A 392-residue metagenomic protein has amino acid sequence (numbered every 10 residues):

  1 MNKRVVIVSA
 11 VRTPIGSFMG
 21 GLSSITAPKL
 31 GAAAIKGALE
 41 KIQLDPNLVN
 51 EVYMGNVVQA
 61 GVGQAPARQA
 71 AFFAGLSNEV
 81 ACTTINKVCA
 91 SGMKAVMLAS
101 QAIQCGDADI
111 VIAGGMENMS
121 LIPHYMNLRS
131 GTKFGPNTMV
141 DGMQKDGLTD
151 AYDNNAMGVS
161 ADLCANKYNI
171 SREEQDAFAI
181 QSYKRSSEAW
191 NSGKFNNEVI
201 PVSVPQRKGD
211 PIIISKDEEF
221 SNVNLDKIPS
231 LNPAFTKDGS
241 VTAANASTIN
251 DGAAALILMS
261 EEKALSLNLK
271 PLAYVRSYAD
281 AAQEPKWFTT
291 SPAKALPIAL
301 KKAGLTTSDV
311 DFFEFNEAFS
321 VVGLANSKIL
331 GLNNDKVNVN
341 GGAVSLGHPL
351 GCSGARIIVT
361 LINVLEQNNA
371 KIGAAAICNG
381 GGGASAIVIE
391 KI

Functional and structural regions predicted by a protein language model:
M1-T26, V223-T289, K294, K301 (+3 more regions): Condensing-enzyme catalytic core mediating Claisen C-C bond formation in acyl metabolism
M1-V62, P66-A74, N78-A81, L163-R172 (+5 more regions): Conserved active-site "lid/cap" helical segment
R12-T13, S24-A33, K41, E174-E261 (+2 more regions): N-terminal extracellular/periplasmic Venus flytrap/periplasmic-binding protein-like
N56-I110, A151-A156, N222-T248, I329-R356 (+2 more regions): Conserved catalytic cysteine-centered active-site region of acyl-thioester-dependent Claisen-condensing enzymes
K87-E117, A165-K194, A255-E262, S327 (+2 more regions): Active-site-proximal alpha-helical scaffold in enzymes
I110-L163: Flexible glycine-/small-residue-enriched beta->alpha junction loops that bind anionic phosphate/pyrophosphate groups
V159-D162, E198-I200, Q206, R276-S345: Active-site pocket-lining segment
